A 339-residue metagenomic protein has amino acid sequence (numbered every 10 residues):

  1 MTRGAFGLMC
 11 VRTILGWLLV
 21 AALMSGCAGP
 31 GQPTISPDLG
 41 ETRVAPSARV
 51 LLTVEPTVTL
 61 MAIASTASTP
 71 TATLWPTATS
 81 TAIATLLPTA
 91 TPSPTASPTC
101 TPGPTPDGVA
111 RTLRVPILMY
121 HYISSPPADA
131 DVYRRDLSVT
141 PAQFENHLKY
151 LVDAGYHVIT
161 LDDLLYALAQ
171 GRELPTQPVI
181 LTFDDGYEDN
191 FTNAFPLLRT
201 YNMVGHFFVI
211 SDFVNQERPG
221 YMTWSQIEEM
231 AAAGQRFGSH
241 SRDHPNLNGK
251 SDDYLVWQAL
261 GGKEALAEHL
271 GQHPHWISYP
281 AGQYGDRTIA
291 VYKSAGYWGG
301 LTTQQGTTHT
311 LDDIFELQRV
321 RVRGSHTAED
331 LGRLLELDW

Functional and structural regions predicted by a protein language model:
T2-L15: Bacterial N-terminal signal peptides that target proteins for export
M24-G26: C-terminal motif of bacterial Sec signal peptides marking the signal peptidase cleavage site
G29-T112: Ser/Thr-rich, Proline-interspersed low-complexity disordered segments
P46, L51-L52, A64, L87-P88 (+3 more regions): C-terminal active-site subregion of NodB/CE4 polysaccharide deacetylases
L118, F183, R236-H244: Histidine-centered catalytic micro-motifs
F195-N202, M222-G238: Acidic (Asp/Glu)-rich catalytic clusters
N202-M222: A short, conserved beta-to-alpha structural element at the edge of catalytic cores that scaffolds binding
P219-S225, L255-Q258: Charged helix-capping and loop-helix junction motifs
